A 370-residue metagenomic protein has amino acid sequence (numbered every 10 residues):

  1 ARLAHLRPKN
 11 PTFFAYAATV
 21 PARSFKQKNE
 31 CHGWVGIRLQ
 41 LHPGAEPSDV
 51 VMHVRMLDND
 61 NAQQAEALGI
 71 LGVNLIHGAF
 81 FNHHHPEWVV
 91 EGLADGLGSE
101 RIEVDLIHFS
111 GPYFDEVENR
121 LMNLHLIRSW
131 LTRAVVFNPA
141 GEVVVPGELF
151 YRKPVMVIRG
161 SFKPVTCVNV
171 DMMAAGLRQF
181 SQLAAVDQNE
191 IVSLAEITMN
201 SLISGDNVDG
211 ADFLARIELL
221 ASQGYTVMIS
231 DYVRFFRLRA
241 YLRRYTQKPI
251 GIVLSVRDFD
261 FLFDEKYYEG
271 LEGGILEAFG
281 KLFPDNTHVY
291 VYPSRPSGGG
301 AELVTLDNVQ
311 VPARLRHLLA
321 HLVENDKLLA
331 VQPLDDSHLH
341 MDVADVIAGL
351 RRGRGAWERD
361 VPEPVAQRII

Functional and structural regions predicted by a protein language model:
A1-I370: Nucleotidyltransferase catalytic core that binds NTPs
